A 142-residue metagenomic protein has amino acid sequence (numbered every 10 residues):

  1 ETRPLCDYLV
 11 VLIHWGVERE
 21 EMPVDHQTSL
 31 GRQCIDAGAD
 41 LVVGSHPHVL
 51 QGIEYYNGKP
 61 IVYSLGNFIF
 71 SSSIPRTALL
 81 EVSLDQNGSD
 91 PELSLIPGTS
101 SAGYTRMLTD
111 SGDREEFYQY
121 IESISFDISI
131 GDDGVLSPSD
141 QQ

Functional and structural regions predicted by a protein language model:
E1-Q142: Acidic, metal/ion-coordinating pockets
